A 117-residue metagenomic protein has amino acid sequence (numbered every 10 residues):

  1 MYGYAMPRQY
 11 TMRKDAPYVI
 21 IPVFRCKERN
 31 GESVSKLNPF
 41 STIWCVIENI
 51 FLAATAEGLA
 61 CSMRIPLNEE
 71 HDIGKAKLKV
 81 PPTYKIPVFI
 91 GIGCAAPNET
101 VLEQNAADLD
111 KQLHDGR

Functional and structural regions predicted by a protein language model:
M1-I43: Glycine/small-residue-rich phosphate/adenosyl-binding loop
T11-K14, L78-P82, Q104-A106: Solvent-exposed alpha-helices and their adjacent loops that cap or buttress functional pockets in soluble metabolic
S33-V34, N38, L59-I73: GST superfamily/GST-like fold recognition
N49-I50: Aromatic/hydrophobic pocket-lining residues that form π-stacking "cages" and hydrophobic walls in ligand
T55-A56: Short hydrophobic alpha-helices that are characteristic scaffold elements of the AMP-binding
I73-P87: Short, electropositive alpha-helical surface patch
K85-R117: C-terminal helix-cap and adjacent tail motif
